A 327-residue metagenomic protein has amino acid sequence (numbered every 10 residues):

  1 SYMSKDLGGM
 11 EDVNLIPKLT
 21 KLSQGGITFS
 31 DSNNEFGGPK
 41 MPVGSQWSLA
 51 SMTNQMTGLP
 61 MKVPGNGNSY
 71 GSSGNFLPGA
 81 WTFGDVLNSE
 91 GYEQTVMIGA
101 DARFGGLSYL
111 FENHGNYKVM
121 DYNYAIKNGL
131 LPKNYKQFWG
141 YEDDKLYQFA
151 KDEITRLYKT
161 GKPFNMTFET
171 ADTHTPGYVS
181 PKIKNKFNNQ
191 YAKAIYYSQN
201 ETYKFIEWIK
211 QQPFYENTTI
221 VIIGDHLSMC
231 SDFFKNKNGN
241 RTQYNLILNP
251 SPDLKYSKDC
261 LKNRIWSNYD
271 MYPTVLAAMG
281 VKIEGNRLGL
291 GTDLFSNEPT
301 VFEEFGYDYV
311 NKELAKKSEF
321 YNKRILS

Functional and structural regions predicted by a protein language model:
S1-S327: Solvent-exposed soluble domains appended to multi-pass membrane proteins
